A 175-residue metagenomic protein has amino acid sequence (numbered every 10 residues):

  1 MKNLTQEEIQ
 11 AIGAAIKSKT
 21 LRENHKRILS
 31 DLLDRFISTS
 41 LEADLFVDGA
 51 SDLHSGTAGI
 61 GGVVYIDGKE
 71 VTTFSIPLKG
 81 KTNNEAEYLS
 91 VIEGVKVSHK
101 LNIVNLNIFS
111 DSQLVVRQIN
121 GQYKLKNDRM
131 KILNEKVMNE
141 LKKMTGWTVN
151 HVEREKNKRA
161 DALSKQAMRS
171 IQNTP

Functional and structural regions predicted by a protein language model:
M1-L41, K69-V71, L101, K143 (+2 more regions): Intrinsically disordered, low-complexity regions
A15-K19, P77, K81, N150: Short, flexible active-site loop motifs that bind/organize anionic cofactors or intermediates
K26-L29, L45-F46, R129-N134: Short amphipathic alpha-helical surface micro-motifs
L29-R35, S75-L78, R117-N120: A generic short-segment signal for beta-strand/edge and adjacent turn/coil regions
L33-D34, I66-D67, L106-D111: Short hydrophobic/aromatic-rich motifs at helix boundaries and adjacent loops
I37-E85, V97-K100: RNase H-like nuclease fold core
A50-L53, E93-S164, M168-T174: RNase H catalytic domain
E87-I92: Alpha-helical metal-binding/catalytic segments enriched in His/Glu/Asp
